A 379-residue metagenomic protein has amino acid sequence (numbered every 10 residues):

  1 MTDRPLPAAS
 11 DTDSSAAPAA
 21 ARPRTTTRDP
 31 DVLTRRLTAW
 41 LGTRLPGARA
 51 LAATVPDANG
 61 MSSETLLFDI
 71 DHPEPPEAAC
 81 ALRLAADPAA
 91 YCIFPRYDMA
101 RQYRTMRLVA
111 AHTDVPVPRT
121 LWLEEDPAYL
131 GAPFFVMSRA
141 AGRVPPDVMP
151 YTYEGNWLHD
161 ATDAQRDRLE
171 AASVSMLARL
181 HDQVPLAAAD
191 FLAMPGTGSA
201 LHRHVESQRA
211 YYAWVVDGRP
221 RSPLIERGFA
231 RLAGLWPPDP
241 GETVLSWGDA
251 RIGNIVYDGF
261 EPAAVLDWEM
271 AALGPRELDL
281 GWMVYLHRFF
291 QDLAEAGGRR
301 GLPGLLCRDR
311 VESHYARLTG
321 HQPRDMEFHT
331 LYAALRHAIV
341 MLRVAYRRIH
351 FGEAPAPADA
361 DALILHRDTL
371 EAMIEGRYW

Functional and structural regions predicted by a protein language model:
R4-G47: Juxta-kinase regulatory segment immediately upstream of eukaryotic protein kinase catalytic domains
T54-I225, L235-E242: ATP-binding pocket architecture of kinase catalytic cores
S246: Conserved catalytic-core element of eukaryotic-like protein kinases
D249: Conserved catalytic-loop position in the HRD/HxD motif
L266-A271: Activation of the activation-loop gatekeeper triad in protein kinase-fold domains
L278-T319, A333-G352: Active-site activation/catalytic loop segments of kinase-like enzymes and analogous catalytic loops in related
H321, D325, R336-W379: Helical subdomain adjoining the active site within ATP-dependent kinase catalytic cores
